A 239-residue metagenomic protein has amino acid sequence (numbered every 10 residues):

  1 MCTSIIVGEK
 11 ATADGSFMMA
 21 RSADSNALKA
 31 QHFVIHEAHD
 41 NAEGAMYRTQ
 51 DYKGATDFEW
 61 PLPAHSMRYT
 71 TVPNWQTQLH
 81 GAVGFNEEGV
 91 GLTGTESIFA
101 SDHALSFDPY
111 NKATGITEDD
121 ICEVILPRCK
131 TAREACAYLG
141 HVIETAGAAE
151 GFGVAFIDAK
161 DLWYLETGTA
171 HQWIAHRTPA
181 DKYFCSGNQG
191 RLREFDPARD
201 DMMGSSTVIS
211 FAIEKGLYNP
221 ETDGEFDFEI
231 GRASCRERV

Functional and structural regions predicted by a protein language model:
T3-E118, Y138-R238: A contiguous strand-loop segment
C122-R128: Short, well-ordered beta-strand elements within core beta-sheets of diverse protein domains
